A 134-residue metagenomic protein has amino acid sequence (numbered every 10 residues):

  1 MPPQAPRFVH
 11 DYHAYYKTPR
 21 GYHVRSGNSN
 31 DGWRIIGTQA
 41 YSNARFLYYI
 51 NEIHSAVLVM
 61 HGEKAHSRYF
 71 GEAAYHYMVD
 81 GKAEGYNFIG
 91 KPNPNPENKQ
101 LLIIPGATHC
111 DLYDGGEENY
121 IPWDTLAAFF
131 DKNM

Functional and structural regions predicted by a protein language model:
M1-Y48, S55: Alpha/beta-hydrolase
N43-I50, A74, F88-P92: Short, flexible, glycine/charge-rich loop motifs used to bind or transfer phosphoryl groups or to couple energy/partner
R45, H61-E72, K82, Y86: Conserved alpha/beta-hydrolase "acid-adjacent" motif
I50, R68-G71, L112: Extended hydrophobic-aromatic, low-complexity segments
I53, V59-H61: Short beta-strand/loop motif that positions the catalytic acidic residue of the alpha/beta-hydrolase fold
E72-Y75, G116-E118: Short, glycine/charged-enriched secondary-structure capping and boundary segments
M78-C110: Catalytic histidine neighborhood in serine/cysteine hydrolases with alpha/beta-hydrolase-type architecture
P105-M134: Catalytic active-site module of serine/aspartate enzymes centered on a nucleophile-bearing elbow/loop
